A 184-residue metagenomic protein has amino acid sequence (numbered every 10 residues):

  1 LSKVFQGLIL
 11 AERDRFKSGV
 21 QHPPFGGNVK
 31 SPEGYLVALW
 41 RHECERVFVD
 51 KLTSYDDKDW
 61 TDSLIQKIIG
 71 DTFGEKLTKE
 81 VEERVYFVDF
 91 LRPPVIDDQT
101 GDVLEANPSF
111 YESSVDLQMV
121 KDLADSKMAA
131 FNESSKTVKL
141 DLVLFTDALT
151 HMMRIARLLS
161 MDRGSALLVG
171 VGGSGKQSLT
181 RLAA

Functional and structural regions predicted by a protein language model:
L1-R163: Alpha-helical lid/collar subdomain of P-loop NTPases
S160-L179: Walker A/P-loop nucleotide-binding motif
L182: Active-site signature of alpha/beta-hydrolase-fold catalytic machinery across serine- and Asp/Cys-nucleophile hydrolases
